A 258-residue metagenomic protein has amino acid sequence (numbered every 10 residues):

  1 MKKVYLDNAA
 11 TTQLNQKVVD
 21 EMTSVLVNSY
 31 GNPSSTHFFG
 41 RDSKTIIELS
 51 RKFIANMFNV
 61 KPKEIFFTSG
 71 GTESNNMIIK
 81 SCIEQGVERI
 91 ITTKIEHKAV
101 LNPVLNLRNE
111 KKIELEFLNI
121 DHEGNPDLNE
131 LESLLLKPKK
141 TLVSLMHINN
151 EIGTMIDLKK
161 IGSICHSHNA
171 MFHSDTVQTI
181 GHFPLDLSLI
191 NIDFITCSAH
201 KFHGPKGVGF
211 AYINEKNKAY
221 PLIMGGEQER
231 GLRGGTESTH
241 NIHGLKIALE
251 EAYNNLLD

Functional and structural regions predicted by a protein language model:
M1-D258: Pyridoxal 5′-phosphate
